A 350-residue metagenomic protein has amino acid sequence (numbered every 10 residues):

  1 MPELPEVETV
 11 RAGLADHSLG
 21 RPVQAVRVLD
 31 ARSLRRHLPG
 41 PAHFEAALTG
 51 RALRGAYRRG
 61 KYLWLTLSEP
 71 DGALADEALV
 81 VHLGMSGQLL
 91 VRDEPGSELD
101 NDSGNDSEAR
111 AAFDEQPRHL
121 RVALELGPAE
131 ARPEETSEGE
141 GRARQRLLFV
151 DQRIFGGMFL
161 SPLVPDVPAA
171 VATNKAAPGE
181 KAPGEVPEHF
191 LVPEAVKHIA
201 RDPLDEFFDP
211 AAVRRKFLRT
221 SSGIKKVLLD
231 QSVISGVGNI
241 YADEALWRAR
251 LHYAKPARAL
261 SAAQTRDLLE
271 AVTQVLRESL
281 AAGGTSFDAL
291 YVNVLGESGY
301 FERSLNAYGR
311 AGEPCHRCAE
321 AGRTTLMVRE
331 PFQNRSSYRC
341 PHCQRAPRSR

Functional and structural regions predicted by a protein language model:
M1-R350: Structured catalytic/nucleic-acid-binding cores of DNA maintenance enzymes
